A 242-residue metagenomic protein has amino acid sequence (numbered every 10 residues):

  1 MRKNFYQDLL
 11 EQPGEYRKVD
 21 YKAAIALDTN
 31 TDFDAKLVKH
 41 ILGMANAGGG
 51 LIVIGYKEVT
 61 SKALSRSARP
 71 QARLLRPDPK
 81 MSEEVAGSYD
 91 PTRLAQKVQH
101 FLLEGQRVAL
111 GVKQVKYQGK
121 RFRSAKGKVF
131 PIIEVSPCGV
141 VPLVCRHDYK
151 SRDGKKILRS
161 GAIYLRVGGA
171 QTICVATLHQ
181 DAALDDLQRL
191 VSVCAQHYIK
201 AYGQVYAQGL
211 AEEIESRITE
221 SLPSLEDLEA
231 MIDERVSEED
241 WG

Functional and structural regions predicted by a protein language model:
M1-G242: Conserved N-terminal catalytic/coupling substructures associated with nucleotide/phosphate chemistry
